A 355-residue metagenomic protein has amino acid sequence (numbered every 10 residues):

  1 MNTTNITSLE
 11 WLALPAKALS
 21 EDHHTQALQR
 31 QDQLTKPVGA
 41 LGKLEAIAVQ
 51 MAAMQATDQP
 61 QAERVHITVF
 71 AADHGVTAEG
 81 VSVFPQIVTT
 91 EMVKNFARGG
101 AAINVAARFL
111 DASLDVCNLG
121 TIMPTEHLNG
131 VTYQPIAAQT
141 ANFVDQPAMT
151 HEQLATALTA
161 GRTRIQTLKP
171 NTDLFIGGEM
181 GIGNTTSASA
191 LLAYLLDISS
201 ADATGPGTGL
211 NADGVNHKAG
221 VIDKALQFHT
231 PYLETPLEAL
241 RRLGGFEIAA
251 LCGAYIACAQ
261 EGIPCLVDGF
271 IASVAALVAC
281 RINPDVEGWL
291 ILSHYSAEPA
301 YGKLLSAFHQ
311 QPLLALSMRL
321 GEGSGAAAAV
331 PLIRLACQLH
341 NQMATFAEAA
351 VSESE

Functional and structural regions predicted by a protein language model:
N2-E355: N-terminal loops that bind phosphate or other acidic moieties and the adjacent beta-alpha structural core
